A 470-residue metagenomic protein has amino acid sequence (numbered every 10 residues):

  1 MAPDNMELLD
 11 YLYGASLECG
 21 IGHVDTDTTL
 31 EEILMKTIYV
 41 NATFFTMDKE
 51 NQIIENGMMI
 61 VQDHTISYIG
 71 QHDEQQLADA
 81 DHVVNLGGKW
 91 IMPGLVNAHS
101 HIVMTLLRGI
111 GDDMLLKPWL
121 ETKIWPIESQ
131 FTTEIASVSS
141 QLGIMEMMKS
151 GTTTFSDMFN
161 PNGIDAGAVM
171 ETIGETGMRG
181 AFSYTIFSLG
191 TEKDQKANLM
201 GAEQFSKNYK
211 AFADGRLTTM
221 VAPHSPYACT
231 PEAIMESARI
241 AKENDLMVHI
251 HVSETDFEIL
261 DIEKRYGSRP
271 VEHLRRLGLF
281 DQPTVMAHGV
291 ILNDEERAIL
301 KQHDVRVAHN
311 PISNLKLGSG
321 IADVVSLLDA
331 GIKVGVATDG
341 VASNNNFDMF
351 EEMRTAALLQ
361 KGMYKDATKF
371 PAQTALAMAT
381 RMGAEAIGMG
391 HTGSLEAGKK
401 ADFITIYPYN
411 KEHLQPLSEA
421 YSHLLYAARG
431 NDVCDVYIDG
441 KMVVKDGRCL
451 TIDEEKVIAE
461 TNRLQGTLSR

Functional and structural regions predicted by a protein language model:
D10-L12, G20-H23, T28-L77: N-terminal metal-binding scaffold of metallo-dependent hydrolase/deaminase domains
T37-V40, Q76-W119, Q141, M145-K149: Replace "His-x-His-based motif
A42, M59, H64, G88 (+14 more regions): Divalent metal-coordination and catalytic microenvironments
L106-V138, T176-G177, A181-Y184, G190-T191 (+5 more regions): Active-site gating loops and adjacent loop-to-helix segments of metal-dependent hydrolytic enzymes
R108-M178, G201-F212, N462-R470: Alpha-helical scaffold segments that flank or form the walls of functional sites
I164-V290, E295: Metal-coordinating catalytic core of metallo-dependent amide/deamination hydrolases
R276-P283, V325-N410, A427-A428: His/Asp/Glu-enriched, well-ordered alpha-helical/loop segment that forms or immediately abuts the divalent-metal
K400-I458: C-terminal cap of metal-dependent C-N hydrolases
